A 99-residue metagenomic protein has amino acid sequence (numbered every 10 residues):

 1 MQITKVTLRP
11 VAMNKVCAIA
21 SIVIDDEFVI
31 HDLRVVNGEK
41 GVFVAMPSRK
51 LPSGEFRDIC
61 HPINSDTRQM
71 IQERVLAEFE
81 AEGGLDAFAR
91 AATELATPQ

Functional and structural regions predicted by a protein language model:
M1-Q99: Single-stranded nucleic acid-binding surfaces, predominantly the OB-fold ssDNA-binding core
